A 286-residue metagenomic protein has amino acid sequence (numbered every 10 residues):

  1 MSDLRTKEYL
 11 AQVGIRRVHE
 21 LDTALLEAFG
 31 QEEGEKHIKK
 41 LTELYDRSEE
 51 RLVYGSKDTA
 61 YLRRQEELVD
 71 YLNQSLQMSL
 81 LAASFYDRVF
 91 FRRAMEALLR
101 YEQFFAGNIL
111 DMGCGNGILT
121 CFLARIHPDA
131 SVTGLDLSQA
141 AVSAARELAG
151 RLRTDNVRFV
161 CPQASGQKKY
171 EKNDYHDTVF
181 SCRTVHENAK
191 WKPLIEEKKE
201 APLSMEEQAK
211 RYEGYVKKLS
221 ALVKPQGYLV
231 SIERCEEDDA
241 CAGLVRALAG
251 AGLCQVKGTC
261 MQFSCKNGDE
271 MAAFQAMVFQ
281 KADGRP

Functional and structural regions predicted by a protein language model:
V69-R92: Class I SAM-dependent methyltransferase Rossmann-like catalytic core, especially the SAM/SAH-binding loop
D87-A106: Conserved alpha-helix/loop element of class I SAM-dependent methyltransferases that forms part of the SAM/SAH-binding
N116-H127: Conserved SAM-binding loop of SAM-dependent methyltransferases across substrates and taxa, primarily the Class I
S138: Conserved SAM/SAH-binding beta-strand->alpha-helix loop
A145-R146: Conserved SAM-binding loop
K169-V179: A short acidic, Gly/Pro-enriched loop at the edge of an enzyme's catalytic core that lines a small-molecule cofactor
C182-G214: Mobile active-site "lid"/loop adjacent to the S-adenosyl-L-methionine
Q226-E233: Conserved beta-strand signature within the Rossmann-like core of class I S-adenosyl-L-methionine
